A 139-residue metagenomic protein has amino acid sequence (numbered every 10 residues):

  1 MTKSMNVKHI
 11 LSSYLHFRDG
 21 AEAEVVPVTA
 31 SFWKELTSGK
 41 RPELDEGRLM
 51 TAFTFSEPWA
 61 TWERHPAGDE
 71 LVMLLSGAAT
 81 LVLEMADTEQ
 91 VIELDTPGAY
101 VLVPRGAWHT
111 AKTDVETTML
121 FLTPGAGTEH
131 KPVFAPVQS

Functional and structural regions predicted by a protein language model:
M1-W62: A short, N-terminal "cap"/entry segment at the start of jelly-roll beta-barrel domains of the cupin/DSBH fold
T2-F17, W108-S139: Double-stranded beta-helix
G47, G68-L71, G98, E116-T117: Short, surface-exposed beta-edge/turn micro-motifs
A52, L71, Y100-L102: Conserved hydrophobic/aromatic beta-strand scaffold that supports enzyme active sites
E57-L71, T88, T96: A short beta-loop-beta micro-motif enriched in histidine and acidic residues
A60-T61, G77-V82, Y100: Short beta-strand segments in beta-sandwich/barrel cores
P66-L81, M85, L122: Short, conserved beta-strand element in jelly-roll/cupin
M85-G106: Short acidic-glycine-tyrosine-enriched beta hairpin
